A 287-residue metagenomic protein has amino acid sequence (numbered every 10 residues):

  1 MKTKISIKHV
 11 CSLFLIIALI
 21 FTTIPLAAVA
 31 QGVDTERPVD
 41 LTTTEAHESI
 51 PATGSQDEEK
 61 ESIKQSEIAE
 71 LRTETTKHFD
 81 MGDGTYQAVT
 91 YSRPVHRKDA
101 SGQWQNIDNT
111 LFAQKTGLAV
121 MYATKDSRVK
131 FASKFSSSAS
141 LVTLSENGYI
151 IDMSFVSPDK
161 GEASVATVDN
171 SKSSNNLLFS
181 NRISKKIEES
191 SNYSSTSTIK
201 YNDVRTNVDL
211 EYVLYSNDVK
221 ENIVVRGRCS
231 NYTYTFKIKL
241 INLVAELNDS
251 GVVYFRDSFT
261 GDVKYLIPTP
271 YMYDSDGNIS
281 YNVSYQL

Functional and structural regions predicted by a protein language model:
K2-F14: Bacterial N-terminal signal peptides that target proteins for export
I5, P25, P268-Y271: Proline-rich low-complexity regions
L13-T23: Bacterial N-terminal signal peptides
F21-E36: Sec-dependent signal peptide cleavage junction
V33-L287: Residues that cap or anchor secondary-structure elements
